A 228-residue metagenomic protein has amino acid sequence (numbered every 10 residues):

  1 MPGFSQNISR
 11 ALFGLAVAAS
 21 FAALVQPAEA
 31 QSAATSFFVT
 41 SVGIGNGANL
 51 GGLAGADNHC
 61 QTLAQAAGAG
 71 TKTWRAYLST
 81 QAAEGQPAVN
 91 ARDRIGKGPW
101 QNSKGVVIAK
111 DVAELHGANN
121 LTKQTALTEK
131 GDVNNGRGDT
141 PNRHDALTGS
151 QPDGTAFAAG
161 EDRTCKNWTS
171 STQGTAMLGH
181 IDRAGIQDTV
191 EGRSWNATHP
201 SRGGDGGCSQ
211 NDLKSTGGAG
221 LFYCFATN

Functional and structural regions predicted by a protein language model:
P2, V25-E29: Short, low-complexity disordered leader/linker segments with a strong preference for bacterial N-terminal type II
P2-G14: Bacterial N-terminal signal peptides that target proteins for export
A11-A23: Bacterial N-terminal signal peptides
A28-N228: Secreted/extracellular ectodomain signature
